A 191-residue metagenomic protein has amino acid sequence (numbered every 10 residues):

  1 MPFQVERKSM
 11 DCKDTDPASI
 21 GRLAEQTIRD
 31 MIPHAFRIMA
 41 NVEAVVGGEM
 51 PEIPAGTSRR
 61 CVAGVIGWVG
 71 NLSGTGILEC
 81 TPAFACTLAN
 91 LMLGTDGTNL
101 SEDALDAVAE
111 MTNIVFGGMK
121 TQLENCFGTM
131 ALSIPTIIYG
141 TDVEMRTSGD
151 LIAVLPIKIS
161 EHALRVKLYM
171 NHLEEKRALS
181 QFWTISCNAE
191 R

Functional and structural regions predicted by a protein language model:
P2-R191: N-terminal auxiliary interaction/assembly segments of multi-subunit proteins
